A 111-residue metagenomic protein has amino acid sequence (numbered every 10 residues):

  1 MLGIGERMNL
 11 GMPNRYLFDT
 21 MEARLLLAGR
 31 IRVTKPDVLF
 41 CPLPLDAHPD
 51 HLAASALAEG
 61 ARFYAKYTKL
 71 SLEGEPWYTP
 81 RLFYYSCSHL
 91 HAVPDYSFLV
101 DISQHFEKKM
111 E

Functional and structural regions predicted by a protein language model:
L2-R15: A conserved beta-strand->alpha-helix junction
M12, F18-E111: Metal-dependent de-N-acetylase/amidase catalytic core
